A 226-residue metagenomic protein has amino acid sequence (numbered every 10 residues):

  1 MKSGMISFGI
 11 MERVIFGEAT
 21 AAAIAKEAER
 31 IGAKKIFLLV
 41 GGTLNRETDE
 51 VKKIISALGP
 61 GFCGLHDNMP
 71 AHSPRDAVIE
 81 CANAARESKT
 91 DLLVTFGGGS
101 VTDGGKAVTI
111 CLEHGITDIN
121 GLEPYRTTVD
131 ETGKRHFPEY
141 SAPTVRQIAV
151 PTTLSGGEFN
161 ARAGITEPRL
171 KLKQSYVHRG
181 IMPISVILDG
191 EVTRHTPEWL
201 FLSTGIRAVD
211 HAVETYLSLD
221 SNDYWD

Functional and structural regions predicted by a protein language model:
M1-L92: ATP/NTP phosphate-donor binding region
E12-G17, R46, P70-S73, G97-S100 (+4 more regions): Catalytic cores of large soluble enzymes that bind and process phosphate-bearing ligands
A19, A23, I31, D49 (+6 more regions): Conserved active-site and cofactor/substrate-binding residues in soluble primary-metabolism enzymes
I24, T48, K106, I110 (+3 more regions): Active-site-proximal flexible loops/turns
A28, G32, L58, A85 (+2 more regions): Structural signal for hydrophobic packing residues in well-ordered secondary-structure cores of soluble enzyme domains
D76-G190: Glycine/threonine-rich beta-strand-loop-alpha-helix active-site module that forms ligand/phosphate-binding
N160-D226: Carboxylate- and glycine-rich phosphate/diphosphate-binding segment that chelates Mg2+/Mn2+
